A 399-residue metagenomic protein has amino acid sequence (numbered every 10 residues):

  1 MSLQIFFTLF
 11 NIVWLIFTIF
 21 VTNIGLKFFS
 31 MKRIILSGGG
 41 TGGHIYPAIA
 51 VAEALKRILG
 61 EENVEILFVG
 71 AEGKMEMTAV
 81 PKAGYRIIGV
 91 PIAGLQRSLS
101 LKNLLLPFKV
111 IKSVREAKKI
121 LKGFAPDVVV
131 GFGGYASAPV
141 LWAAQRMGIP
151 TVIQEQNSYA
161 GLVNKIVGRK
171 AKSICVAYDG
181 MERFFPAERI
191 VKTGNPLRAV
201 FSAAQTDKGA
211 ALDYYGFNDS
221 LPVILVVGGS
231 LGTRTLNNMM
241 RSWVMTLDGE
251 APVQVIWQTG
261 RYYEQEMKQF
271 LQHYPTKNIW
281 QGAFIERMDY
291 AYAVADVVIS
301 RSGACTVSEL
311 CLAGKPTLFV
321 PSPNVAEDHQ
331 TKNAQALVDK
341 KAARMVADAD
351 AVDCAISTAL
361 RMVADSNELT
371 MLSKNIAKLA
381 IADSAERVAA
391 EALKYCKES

Functional and structural regions predicted by a protein language model:
L26-G70: N-terminal subdomain of nucleotide-sugar transferases
R33-G39, E62-K109, R261-Y263, D348-A349: Conserved nucleotide-sugar phosphate-binding/catalytic loop shared by glycosyltransferases and other
K56, K74, A79, A83 (+5 more regions): Donor-nucleotide binding loops and adjacent catalytic segments primarily of GT-B fold Leloir glycosyltransferases
E65-L67, M75, R86, Q145-K208 (+1 more regions): Active-site-proximal region of nucleotide-activated glycan assembly enzymes, centered on histidine/acidic-rich loops
K118-V129, S137-V152, K165-K170: Glycosyltransferases and closely related glycan-assembly transferases that use nucleotide-activated donors
P126-V128, A293-T306, K315-P316: Acidic donor-binding loop of glycosyltransferase active sites
E368-A382: A short, well-ordered alpha-helix in the C-terminal region of glycosyltransferases
A382-S399: C-terminal alpha-helical cap of glycosyltransferases
